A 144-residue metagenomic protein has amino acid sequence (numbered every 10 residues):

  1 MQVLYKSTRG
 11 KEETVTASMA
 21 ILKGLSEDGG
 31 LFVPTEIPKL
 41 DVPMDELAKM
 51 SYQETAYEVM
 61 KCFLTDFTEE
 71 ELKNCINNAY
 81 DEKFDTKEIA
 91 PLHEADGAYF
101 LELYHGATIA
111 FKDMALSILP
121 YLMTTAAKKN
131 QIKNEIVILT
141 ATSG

Functional and structural regions predicted by a protein language model:
M1-S143: PLP-dependent amino-acid enzyme catalytic core
